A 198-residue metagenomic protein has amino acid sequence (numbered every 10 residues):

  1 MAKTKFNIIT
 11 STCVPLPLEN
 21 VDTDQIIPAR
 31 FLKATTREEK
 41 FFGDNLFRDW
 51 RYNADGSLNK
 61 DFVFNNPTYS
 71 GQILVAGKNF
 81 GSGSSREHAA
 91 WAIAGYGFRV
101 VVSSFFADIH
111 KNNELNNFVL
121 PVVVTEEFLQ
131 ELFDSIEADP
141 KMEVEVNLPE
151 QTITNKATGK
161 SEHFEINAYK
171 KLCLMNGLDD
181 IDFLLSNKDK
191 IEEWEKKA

Functional and structural regions predicted by a protein language model:
M1-A198: Cytosolic catalytic domains that perform sulfur/thiol-centered chemistry
